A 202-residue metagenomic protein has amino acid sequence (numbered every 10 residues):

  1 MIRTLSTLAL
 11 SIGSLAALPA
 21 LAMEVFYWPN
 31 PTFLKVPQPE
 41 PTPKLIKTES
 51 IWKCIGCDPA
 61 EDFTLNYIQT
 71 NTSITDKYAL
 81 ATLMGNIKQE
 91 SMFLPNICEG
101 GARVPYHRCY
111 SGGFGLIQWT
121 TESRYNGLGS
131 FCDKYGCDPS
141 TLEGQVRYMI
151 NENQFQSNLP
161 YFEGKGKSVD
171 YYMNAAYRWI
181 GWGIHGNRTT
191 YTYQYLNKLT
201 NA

Functional and structural regions predicted by a protein language model:
T4-T70: N-terminal export signals and maturation junctions of secreted/periplasmic proteins
E24-F26, G164-A202: Active-site or metal-binding loop neighborhoods of secreted/extracellular toxin and effector enzymes
Q38-T64, Q89-S168: Peptidoglycan-targeting cell-wall enzymes and recognition modules
D62-N66, A81-G85, R147, N151 (+2 more regions): Solvent-exposed, polar/charged alpha-helical surfaces in well-ordered, non-transmembrane soluble domains, broadly
Q69-N71, K77-Y78: GGW-centered surface loops in extracellular recognition modules
K77-L94: Short, functionally critical alpha-helical segments immediately adjacent to catalytic or ligand/cofactor-binding
